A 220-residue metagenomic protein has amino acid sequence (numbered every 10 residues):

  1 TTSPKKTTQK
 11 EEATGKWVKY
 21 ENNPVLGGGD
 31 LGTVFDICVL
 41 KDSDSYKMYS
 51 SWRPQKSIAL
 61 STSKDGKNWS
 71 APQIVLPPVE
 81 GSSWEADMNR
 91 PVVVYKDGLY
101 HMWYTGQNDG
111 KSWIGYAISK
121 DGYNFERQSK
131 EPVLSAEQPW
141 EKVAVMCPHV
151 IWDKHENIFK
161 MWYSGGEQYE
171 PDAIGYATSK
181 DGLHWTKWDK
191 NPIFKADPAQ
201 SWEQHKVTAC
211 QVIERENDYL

Functional and structural regions predicted by a protein language model:
T1-L220: Carbohydrate-active catalytic/glycan-binding domains of CAZyme proteins, especially the secreted or lumenal ectodomains
